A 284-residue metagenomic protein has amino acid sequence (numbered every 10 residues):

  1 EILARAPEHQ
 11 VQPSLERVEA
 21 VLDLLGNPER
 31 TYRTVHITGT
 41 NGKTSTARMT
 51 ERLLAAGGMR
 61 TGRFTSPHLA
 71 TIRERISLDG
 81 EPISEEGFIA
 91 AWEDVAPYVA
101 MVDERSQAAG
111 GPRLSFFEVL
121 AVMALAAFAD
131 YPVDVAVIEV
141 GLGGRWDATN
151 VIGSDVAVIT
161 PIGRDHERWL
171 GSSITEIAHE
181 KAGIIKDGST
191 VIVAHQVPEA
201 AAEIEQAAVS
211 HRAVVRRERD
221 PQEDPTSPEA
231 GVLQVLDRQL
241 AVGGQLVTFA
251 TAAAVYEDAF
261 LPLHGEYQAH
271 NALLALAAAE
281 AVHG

Functional and structural regions predicted by a protein language model:
E1-H9: Charged, amphipathic alpha-helical linker segments immediately N-terminal to NTP-binding catalytic cores
H9-V11, L15, E19-R30, A56-I152 (+3 more regions): ATP-dependent carboxylate-amine ligase catalytic core
R33, I37, S45-T65: A conserved segment at the C-terminal end of the G1
T34-H36, T61-R63, V151, A157 (+1 more regions): Conserved beta-strand scaffold positions in the cores of enzyme catalytic domains, especially in NTP/NDP-utilizing
T50, A124, I204: Aromatic/hydrophobic pocket-lining residues that form π-stacking "cages" and hydrophobic walls in ligand
T61, T149, L263-L276: Short glycine/threonine-rich catalytic loop with a Thr-x-Gly-x-Asp
V102-A109, P132-E139, S154-A259, A269-G284: Acidic, Mg2+-coordinating active-site environments of NTP-dependent enzymes
